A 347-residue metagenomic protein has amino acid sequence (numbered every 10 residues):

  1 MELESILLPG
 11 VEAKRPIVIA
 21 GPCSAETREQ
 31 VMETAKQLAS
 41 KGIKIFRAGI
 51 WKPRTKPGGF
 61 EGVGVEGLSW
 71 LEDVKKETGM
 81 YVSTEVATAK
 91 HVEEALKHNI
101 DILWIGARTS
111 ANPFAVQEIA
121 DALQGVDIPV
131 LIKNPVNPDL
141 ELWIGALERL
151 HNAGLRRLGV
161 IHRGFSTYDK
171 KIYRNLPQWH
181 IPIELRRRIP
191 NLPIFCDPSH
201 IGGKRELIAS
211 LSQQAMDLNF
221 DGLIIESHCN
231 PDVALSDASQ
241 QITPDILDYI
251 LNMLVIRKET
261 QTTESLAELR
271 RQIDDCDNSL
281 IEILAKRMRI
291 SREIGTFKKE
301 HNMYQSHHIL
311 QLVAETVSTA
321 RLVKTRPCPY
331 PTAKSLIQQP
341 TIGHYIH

Functional and structural regions predicted by a protein language model:
M1-I19: N-terminal amphipathic alpha-helix/helix-capping segment at the start of soluble metabolic enzymes
V11, A115-Y249, M253, K258-T262: Catalytic alpha/beta core domains of metabolic enzymes, predominantly
P16-E33, P57-E61, Y81-V86, G106-A107 (+4 more regions): Active-site mouth loops of central-metabolism enzymes
P16-P22, K44-A48, V82-T84, L103-I105 (+4 more regions): Hydrophobic faces of well-ordered beta-strands that scaffold small-molecule active sites in alpha/beta enzyme cores
A35, A39, K44, V63-E66 (+1 more regions): Long, contiguous binding/interaction regions
R47-E66, H228-A238, I294-Y304: Glycine-rich, proline-tolerant flexible connector loops at the mouths of alpha/beta enzymes
V63, G79-T88, V92, D101-V116 (+2 more regions): Catalytic beta/alpha-barrel core
E259-H347: Domain-level signature for soluble enzymes in the chorismate/prephenate branch of the shikimate pathway
